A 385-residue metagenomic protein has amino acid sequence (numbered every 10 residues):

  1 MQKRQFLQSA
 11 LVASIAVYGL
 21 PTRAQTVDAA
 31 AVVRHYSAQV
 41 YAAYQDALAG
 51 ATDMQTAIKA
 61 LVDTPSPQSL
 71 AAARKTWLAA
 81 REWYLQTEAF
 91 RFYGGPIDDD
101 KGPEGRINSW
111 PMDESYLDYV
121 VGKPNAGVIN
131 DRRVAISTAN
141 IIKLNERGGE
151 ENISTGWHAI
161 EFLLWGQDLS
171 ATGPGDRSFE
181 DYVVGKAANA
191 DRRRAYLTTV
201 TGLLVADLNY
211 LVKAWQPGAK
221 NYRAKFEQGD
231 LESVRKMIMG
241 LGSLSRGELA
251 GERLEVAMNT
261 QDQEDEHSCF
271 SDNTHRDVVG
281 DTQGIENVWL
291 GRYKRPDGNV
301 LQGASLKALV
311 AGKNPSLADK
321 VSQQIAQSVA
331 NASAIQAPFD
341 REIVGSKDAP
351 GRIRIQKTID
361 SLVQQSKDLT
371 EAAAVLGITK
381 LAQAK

Functional and structural regions predicted by a protein language model:
K3-L7: N-terminal export leaders
T26-K385: Mature extracytoplasmic or organellar-lumen-exposed domains after removal of signal/transit peptides
